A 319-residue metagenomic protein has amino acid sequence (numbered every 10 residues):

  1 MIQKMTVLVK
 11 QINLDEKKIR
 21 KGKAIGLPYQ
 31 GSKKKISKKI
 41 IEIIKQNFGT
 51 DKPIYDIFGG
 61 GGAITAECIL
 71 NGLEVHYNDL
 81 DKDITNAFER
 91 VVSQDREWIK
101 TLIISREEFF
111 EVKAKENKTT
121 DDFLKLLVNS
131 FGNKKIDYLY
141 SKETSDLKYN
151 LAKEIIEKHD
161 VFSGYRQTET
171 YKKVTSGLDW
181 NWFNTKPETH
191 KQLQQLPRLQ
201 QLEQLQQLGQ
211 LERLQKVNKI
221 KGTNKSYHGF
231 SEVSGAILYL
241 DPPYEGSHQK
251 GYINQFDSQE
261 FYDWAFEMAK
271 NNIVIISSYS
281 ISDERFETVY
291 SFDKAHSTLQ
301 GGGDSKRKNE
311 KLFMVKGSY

Functional and structural regions predicted by a protein language model:
M1-Y55, G59, A63-I64, L70: S-adenosyl-L-methionine
L8, E245, G251-Y319: Long, positively charged, glycine-interspersed low-complexity recognition regions
G22-Q30, Y244-Q255: Glycine-rich phosphate-binding "P-loop"
I40, I54-C68, Y77-K82, L124-D137 (+3 more regions): Conserved proline-anchored active-site loop of SAM-dependent methyltransferases that bridges a beta-strand
T50-I54, L73-E74, K216-K221, K270-V274: Short active-site oxyanion
C68-L70, F230-S234, S280-T288: Short loop/helix-cap segments at secondary-structure boundaries that form the rim of catalytic
N71-N218: Class I S-adenosyl-L-methionine-dependent methyltransferase module
L178-N181, T185-L193, L202, V217-I237 (+1 more regions): Core catalytic architecture of nucleotide-activated donor-dependent transferases building glycoconjugates
